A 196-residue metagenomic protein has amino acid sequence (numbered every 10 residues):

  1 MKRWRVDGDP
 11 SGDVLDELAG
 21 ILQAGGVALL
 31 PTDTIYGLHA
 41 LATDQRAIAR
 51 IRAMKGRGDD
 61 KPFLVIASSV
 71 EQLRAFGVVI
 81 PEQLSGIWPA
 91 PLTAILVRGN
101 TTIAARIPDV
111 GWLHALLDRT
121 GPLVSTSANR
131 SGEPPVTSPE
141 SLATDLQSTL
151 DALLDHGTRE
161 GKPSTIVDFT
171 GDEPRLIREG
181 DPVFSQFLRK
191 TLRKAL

Functional and structural regions predicted by a protein language model:
M1-L196: Active-site-adjacent structural elements in enzyme catalytic cores
